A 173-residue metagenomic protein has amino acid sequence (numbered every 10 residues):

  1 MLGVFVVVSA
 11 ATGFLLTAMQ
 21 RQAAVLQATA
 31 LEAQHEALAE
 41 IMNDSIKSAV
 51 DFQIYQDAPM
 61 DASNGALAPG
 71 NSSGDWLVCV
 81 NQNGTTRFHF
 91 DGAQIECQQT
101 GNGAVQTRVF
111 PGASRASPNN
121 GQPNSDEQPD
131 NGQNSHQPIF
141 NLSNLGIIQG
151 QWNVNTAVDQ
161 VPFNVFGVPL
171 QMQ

Functional and structural regions predicted by a protein language model:
M1-N43, K47: Aliphatic-rich helix starts adjacent to a transmembrane/signal segment
E36, K47, Q94-Q99, P169-L170: Short, cationic motifs built from Arg/Lys/His that form the positively charged side of catalytic pockets
D57-L142: Type IV pilin-like appendage domain
G74, L145-I147, Q160-P162: A general secondary-structure signal for short beta-strands and their flanking turns/coil in non-transmembrane regions
R108-G112, A157-Q173: Edge beta-strand at a domain terminus
S143-T156: A short hydrophobic beta-strand element
